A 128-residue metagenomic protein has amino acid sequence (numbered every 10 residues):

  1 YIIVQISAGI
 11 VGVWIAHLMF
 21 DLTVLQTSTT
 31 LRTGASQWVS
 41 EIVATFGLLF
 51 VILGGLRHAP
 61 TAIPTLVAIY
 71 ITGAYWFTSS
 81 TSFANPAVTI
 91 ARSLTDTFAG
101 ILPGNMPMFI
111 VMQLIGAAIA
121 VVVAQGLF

Functional and structural regions predicted by a protein language model:
Y1-F128: Membrane-interface helix-loop junctions and terminal tails of multi-pass membrane proteins
